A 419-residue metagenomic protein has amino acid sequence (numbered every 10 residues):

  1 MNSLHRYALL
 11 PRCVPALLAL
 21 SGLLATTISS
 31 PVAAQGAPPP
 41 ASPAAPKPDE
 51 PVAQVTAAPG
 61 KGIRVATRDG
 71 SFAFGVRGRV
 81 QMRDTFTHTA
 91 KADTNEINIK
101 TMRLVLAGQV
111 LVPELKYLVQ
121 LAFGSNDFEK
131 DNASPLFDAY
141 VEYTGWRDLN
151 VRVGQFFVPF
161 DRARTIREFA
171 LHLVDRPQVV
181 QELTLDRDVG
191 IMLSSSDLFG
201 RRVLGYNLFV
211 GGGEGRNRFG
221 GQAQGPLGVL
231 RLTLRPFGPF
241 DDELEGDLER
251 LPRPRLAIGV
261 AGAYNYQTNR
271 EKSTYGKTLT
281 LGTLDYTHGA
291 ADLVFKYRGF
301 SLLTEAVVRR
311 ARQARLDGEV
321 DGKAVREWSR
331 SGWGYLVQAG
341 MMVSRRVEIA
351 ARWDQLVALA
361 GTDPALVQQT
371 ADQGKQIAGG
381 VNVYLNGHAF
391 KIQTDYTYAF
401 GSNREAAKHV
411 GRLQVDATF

Functional and structural regions predicted by a protein language model:
M1-P11: N-terminal secretory signal peptides that target proteins for export/translocation
N2, L24-Q81, R202-V203, F240-E243 (+2 more regions): N-terminal periplasmic/intermembrane-space "pro-region" immediately following the signal or transit peptide
C13-P15, Q35, T233-L234: N-terminal presequences and immediately downstream first alpha-helices
C13-S29: Bacterial N-terminal signal peptides
L23-L24, F86, T394: Juxtamembrane/membrane-water interface recognition
P40-V55, T89-A92, Y140-E142, R164 (+1 more regions): Outer-membrane beta-barrel pore domains
A58-R216, G220-P239, D247-A257, G262-Y264 (+2 more regions): Outer membrane beta-barrel
D242-D247, H288-A290: Glycine-rich, charged/polar anion/phosphate-binding loops that engage phosphate groups from diverse ligands
